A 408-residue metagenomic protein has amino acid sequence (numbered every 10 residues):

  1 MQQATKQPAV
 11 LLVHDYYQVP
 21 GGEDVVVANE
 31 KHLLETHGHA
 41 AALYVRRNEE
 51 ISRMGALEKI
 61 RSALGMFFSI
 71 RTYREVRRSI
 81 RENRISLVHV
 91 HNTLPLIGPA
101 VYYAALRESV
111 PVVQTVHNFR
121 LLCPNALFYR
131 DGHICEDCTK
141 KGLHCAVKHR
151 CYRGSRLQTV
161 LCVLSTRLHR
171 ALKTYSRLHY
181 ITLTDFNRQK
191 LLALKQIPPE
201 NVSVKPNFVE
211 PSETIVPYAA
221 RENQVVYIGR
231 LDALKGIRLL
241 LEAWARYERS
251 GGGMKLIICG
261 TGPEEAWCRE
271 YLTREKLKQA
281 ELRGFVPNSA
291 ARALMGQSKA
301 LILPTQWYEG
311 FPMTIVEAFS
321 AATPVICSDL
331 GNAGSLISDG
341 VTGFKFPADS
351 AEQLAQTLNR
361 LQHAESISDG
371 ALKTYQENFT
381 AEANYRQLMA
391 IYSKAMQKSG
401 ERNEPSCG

Functional and structural regions predicted by a protein language model:
D24-V25, N223, Y227-R246, P263-R269 (+2 more regions): A conserved mid-protein helix/loop that constitutes part of the nucleotide-sugar donor-binding site
R107, C135-Y180: Membrane-proximal helix-turn-helix segments that form the acceptor-binding/catalytic region of lipid-linked
F186, F208: Carbohydrate-associated surface elements
R269-S289: Nucleotide-activated donor-binding/catalytic signature segment of Leloir-type glycosyltransferases, i.e., the conserved
G296-G310, T323: Acidic donor-binding loop of glycosyltransferase active sites
I315, P324-C327: Short hydrophobic beta-strand element within catalytic cores of glycosyltransferases and related nucleotide-activated
D339-G340, F344-A351, N359-E365: Conserved acidic donor-binding segment of nucleotide-sugar-dependent glycosyltransferases
S366-A390: A short, well-ordered alpha-helix in the C-terminal region of glycosyltransferases
